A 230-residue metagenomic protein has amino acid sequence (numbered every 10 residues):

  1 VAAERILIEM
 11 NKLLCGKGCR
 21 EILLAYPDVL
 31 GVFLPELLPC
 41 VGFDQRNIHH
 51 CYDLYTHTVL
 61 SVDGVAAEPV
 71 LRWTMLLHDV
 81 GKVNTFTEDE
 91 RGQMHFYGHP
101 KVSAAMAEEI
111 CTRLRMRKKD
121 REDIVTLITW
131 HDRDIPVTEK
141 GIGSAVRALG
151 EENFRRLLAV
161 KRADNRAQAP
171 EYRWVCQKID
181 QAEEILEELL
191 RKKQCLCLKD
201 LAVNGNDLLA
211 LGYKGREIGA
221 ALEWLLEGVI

Functional and structural regions predicted by a protein language model:
V1-E4, G98-V102, T129-I135, A182-L189: Short, mixed-charge aromatic SLiMs
V1-L76, V80-G98, V102-K118, L209 (+1 more regions): Glycine- and charge-enriched loop/helix tracts that form the active or gating conduit in phosphate/cation-handling
C19-R20, V32-E36, L71, F86 (+7 more regions): Intrinsically disordered or highly flexible coil/loop and linker segments, enriched in small and charged/polar residues
C40-V41, T87-G92, P100, S144-R147 (+1 more regions): Short alpha-helical "patches" and their helix-cap loops
F43-D63, M116-R173: Histidine/acidic-rich helix-loop-helix segments that form or flank divalent-metal centers in metalloenzyme catalytic
E68, R72, V125, E152-V160 (+1 more regions): Active-site lining segments that contact anionic ligands and/or coordinate catalytic metals
E109-R113, Q168-I230: Charged substrate- and nucleic-acid-binding regions of tRNA-handling and nucleotidyl-transfer enzymes, centered on
